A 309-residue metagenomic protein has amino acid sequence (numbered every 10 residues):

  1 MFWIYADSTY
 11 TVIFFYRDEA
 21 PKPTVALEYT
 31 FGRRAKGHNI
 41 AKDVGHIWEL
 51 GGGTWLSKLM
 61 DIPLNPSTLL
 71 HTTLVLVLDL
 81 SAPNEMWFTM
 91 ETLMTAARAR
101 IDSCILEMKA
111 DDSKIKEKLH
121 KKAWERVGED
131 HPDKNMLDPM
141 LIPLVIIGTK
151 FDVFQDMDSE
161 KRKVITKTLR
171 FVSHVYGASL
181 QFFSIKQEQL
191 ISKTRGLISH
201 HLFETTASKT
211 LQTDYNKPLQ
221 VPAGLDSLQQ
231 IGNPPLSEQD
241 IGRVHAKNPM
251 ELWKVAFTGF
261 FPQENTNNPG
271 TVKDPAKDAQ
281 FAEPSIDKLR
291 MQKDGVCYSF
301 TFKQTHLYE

Functional and structural regions predicted by a protein language model:
M1-S179, S184-K193, I198, G270-Q280 (+2 more regions): TRAFAC-class small GTPase G-domain
F203-K273: Eukaryote-biased recognition of long, low-complexity, charge-rich segments
